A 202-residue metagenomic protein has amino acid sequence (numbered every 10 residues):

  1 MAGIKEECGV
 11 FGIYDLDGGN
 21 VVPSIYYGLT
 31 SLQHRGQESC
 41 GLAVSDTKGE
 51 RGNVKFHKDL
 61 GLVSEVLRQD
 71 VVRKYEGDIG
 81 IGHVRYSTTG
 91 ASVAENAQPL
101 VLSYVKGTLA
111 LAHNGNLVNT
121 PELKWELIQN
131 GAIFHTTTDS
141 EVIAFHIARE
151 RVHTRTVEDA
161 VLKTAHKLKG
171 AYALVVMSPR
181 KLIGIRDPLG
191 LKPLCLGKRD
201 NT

Functional and structural regions predicted by a protein language model:
M1-T202: Conserved short alpha-helical segments that host acidic/polar catalytic motifs at enzyme active sites
